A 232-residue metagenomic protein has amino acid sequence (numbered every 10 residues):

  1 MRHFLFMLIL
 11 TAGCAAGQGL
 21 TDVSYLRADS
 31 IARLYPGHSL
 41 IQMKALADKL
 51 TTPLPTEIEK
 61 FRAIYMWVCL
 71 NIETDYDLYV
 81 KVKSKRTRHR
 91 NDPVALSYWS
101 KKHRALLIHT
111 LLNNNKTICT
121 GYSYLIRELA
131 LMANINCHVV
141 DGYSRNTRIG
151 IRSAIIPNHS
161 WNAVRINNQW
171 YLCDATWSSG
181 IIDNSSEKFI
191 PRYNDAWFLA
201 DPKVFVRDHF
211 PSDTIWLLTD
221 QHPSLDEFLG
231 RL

Functional and structural regions predicted by a protein language model:
H3-G13: Sec-dependent N-terminal signal peptides
F6, P53, I151-S153: Residues embedded in well-ordered secondary-structure elements
A12, V68, I72-Y76, A133-C137 (+1 more regions): A generic secondary-structure signal for well-formed alpha-helical elements
G13, G17, R148-G150: A generic structural signal for short coil/turn motifs at secondary-structure boundaries
G19-T117: Secondary-structure boundary elements
G121-K203: Hydrophobic/aromatic-rich core segments of domains that either
D183-L232: Alpha-helical and coiled-coil interaction segments, frequently adjacent to or embedded within charge-biased
